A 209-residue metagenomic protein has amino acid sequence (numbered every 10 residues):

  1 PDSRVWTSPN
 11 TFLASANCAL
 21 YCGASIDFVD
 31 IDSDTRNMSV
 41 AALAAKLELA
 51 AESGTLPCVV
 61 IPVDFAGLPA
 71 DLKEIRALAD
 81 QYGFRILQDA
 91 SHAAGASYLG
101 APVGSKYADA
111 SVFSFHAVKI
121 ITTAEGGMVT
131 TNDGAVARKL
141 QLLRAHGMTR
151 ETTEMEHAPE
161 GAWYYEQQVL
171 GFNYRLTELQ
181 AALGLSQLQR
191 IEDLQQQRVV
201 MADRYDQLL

Functional and structural regions predicted by a protein language model:
P1, I75, D80, L176 (+1 more regions): Conserved PLP-binding active-site segment in aminotransferase class I/II-type PLP enzymes
P1-A45, S53: Conserved PLP-anchoring active-site segment centered on the Schiff-base-forming lysine
T7-P9, D64, T131, R144: Short beta-strand/turn micro-motifs composed of small residues that flank or help shape donor/cofactor-binding pockets
S15, I75, L140: Aromatic/hydrophobic pocket-lining residues that form π-stacking "cages" and hydrophobic walls in ligand
N17-A19, L78, L179: Hydrophobic/aromatic ligand-binding patch that stacks against planar heteroaromatic rings of cofactors or nucleotides
D30, F65, L188: Conserved donor-binding loops in enzymes that form glycosidic bonds
D34-T123, M128-V136: Active-site phosphate-binding strand-loop segment of PLP-dependent enzymes
A93-G100, K106-L209: Active-site region of PLP-dependent enzymes
